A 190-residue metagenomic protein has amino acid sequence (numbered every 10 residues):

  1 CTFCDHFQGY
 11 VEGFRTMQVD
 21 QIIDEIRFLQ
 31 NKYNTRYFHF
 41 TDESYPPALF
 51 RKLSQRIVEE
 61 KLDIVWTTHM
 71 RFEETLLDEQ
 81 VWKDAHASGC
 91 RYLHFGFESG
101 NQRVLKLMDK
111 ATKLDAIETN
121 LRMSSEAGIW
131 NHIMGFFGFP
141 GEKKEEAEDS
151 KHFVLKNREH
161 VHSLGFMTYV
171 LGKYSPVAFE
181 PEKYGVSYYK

Functional and structural regions predicted by a protein language model:
C1-Q18: Canonical Radical SAM [4Fe-4S] cluster-binding loop centered on the CxxxCxxC motif and its immediate flanking residues
D5, F38-T41, W66, I133-G135: Short beta-strands and strand-loop turn motifs
H6, F40-D42, F95, F166: Conserved beta-strand positions
T16, V58-K190: A structural motif corresponding to the C-terminal lobe/cap of the Radical SAM core domain
E25-D42: Short Fe-S-cluster ligation motifs
E25-L29, L53, N120, S150: Alpha-helical packing segments of well-folded alpha/beta enzyme cores
P47-F50: Active-site-adjacent beta->alpha loops and helix N-cap segments on the catalytic face of soluble alpha/beta enzymes
